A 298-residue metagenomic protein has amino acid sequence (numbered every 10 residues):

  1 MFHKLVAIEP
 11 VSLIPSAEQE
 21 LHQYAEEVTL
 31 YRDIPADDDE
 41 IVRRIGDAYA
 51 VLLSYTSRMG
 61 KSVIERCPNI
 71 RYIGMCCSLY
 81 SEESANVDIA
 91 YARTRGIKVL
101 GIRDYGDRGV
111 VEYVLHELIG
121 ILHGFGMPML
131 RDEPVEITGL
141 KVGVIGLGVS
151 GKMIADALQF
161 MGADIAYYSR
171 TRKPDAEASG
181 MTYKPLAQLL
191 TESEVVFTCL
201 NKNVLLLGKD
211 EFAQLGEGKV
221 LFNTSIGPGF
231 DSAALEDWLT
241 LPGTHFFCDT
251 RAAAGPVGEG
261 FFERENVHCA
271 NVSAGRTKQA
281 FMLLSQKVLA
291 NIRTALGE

Functional and structural regions predicted by a protein language model:
M1-A48, G162, A166, A253: N-terminal glycine-/charge-rich "phosphate-binding" loop or analogous flexible N-terminal tail
F2, I70, T138-K141, G218: Phosphate-coordination loops involved in phosphoryl transfer and adenosine-cofactor binding
F2-H3, S16-E20, K98-V110, M127 (+1 more regions): C-terminal helix-to-coil terminal segments
G46-Y49, M59-V63, R172-G260: Rossmann-like adenosine-cofactor binding region
Y49-M129: Phosphate/diphosphate ligand-binding glycine-rich loop within oxidoreductases
C67-Y72, R95-I97, A163, E217-K219 (+1 more regions): A short helix->loop->beta-strand "cap" motif at the edges of active sites that frequently abuts
G124-I154: Glycine-rich NAD(P)-binding loop of Rossmann-like domains
F160-E177: NAD(P)-binding Rossmann-fold cofactor-contacting core
